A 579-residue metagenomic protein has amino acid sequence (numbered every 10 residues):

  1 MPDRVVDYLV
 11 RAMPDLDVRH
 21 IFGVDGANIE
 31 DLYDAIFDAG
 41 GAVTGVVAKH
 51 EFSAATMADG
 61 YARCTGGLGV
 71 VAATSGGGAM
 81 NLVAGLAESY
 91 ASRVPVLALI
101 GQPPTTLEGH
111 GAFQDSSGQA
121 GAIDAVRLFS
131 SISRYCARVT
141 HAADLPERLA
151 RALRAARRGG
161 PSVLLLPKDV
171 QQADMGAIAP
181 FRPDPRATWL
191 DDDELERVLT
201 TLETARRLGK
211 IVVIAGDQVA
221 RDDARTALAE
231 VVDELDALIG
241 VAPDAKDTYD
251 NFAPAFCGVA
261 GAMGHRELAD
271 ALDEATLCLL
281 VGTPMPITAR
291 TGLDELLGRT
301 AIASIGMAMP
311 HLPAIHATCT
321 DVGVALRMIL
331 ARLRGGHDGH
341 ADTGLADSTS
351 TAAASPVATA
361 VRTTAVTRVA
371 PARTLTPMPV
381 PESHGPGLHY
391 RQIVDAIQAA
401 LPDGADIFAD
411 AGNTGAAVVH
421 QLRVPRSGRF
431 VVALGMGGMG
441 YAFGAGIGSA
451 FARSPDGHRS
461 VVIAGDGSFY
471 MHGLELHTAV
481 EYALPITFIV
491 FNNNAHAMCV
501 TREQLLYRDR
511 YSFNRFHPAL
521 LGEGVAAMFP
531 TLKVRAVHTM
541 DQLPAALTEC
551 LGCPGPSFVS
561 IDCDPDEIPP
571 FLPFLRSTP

Functional and structural regions predicted by a protein language model:
M1-A352, P356-T359, I486-F488: N-terminal alpha/beta PP-like core and its mobile active-site loop of ThDP/TPP-dependent enzymes
V6-V10, P14-L16, V24-F37, S348 (+3 more regions): Active-site diphosphate/adenylate-binding microenvironment
V24-G26, G45-T56, V71-G78, T140-H141 (+7 more regions): Active-site nucleophile and cofactor-binding loops and adjacent substrate-binding regions of central metabolic enzymes
A27, T283-P284, N413, L474 (+1 more regions): Alpha-helix/helix-capping structural signal
N28, S53-A54, A125, A325 (+5 more regions): Catalytic-loop motifs flanking and including active-site residues across diverse enzymes
A58, F129, I397, V525-A526: Structural element of the ATP-grasp superfamily
L99, L107-A120, A417-P579: Thiamine diphosphate
T140, V163, I178, T200 (+2 more regions): Phosphate/pyrophosphate-binding active-site segments
